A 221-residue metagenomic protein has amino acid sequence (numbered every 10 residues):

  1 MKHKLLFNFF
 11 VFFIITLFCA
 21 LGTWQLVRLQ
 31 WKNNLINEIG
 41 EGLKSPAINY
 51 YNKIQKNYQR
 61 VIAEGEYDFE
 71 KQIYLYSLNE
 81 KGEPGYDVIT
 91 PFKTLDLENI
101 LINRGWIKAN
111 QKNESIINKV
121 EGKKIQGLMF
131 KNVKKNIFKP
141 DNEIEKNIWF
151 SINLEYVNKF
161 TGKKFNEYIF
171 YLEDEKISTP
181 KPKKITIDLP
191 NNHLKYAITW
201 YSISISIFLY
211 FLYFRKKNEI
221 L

Functional and structural regions predicted by a protein language model:
M1-N52, Q59-L221: Surface-exposed, charge/polar-rich loops and edge strands
